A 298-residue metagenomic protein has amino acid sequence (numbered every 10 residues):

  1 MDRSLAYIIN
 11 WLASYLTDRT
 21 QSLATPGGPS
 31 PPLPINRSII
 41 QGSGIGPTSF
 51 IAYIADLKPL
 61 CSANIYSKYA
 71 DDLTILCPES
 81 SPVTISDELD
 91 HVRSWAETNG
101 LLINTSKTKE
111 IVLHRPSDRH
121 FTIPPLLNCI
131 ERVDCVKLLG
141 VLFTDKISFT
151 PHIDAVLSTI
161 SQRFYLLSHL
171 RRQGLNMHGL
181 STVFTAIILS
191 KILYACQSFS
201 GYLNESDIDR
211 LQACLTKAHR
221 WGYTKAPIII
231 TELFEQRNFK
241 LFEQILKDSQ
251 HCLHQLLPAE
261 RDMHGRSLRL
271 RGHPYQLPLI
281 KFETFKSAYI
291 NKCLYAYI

Functional and structural regions predicted by a protein language model:
M1-I40, C77-P78: Conserved pre-catalytic core of RNA-dependent polymerases
M1-R3, L73-E97: Catalytic palm subdomain of template-directed nucleic-acid polymerases, centered on the conserved carboxylate motif
L12, G42, A70-T74, A96 (+7 more regions): Short, conserved catalytic/metal-binding micro-motifs enriched in Asp/Glu and His
G27-P29, D87, L102-V136: Short, conserved micro-motifs composed of acidic
P47-C77, K191: Active-site palm subdomain of RNA-directed nucleic acid polymerases
S62, C129-Q197: Basic, alpha-helical interaction scaffolds
Y66, I85, L89, I103 (+4 more regions): Hydrophobic packing residues in well-ordered alpha-helices of helical domains and bundles
N204-I298: Short linear motifs embedded in intrinsically disordered, charge-biased segments
